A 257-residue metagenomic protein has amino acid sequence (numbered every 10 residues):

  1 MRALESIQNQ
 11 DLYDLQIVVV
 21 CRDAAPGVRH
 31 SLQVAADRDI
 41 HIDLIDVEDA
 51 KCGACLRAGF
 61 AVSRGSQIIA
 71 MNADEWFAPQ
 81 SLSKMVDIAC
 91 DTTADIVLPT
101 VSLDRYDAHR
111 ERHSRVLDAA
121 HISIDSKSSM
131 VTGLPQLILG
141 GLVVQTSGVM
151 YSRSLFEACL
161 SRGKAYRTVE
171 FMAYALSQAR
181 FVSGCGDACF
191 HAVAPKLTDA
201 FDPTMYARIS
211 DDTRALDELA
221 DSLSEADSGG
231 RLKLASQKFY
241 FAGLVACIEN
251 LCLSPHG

Functional and structural regions predicted by a protein language model:
L4-E5, R29, G65, A78-C90: Short alpha-helix within the catalytic core of nucleotide-sugar-dependent glycosyltransferases
Q8-D46: Acidic donor-binding segment of Leloir-type glycosyltransferases
D39-I40, S83-A158: Flexible acidic/His/Gly-enriched loops in nucleotide-sugar-dependent glycosyltransferase catalytic domains
V47-S63: Glycine-rich, basic loop-to-helix element that forms the pyrophosphate-binding segment of sugar-nucleotide handling
I68: Short aromatic/hydrophobic "clamp" motif used to bind/position activated sugar donors
N72-W76: The conserved acidic donor/metal-binding loop of glycosyltransferases
S126-P203: Conserved nucleotide-sugar donor-binding catalytic segment
I138, S177, G184-G257: C-terminal subregions of glycosyltransferases and related glycan-biosynthesis enzymes
